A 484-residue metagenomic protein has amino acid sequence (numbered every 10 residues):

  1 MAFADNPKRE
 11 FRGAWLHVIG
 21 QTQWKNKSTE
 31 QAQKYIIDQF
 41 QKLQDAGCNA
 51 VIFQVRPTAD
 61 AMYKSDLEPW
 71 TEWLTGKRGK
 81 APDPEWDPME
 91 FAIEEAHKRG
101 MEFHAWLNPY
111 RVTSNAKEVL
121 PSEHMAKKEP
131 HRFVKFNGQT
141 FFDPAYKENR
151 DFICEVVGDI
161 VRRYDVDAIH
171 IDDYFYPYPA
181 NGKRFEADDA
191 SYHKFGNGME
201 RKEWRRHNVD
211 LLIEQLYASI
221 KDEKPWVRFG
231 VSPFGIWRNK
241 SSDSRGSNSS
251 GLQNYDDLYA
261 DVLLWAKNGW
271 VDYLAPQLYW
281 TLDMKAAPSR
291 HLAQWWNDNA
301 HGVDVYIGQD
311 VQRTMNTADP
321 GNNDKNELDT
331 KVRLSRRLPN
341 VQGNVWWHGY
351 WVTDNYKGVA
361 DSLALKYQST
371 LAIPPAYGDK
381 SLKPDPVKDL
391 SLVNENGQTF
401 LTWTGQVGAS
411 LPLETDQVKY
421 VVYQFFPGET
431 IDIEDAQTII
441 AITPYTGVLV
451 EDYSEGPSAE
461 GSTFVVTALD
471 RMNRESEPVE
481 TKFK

Functional and structural regions predicted by a protein language model:
R9, W15-H17, Q21-K34, A105 (+2 more regions): Active-site-adjacent "subsite" loops/lids of carbohydrate-active enzymes
L16-V18, R228-S250, L278, L292-L328: Active-site clefts of carbohydrate-active enzymes
K34-A61, R163-D167, L264, W270: Catalytic domains of carbohydrate-active enzymes, especially glycoside hydrolases
G47-D83: Aromatic-lined carbohydrate-binding/catalytic grooves of carbohydrate-active enzymes
N49, R99, K127-W270, Y279: Polysaccharide-binding and catalytic clefts of secreted carbohydrate-active enzymes
Y259-K285, H301-K380: Substrate-binding cleft of secreted/luminal carbohydrate-active enzymes
G358-E414, N473-K484: Pro/Thr/Ser/Gly-rich low-complexity, intrinsically disordered linker/stalk tracts
E451-S476: Beta-strand-rich modules
